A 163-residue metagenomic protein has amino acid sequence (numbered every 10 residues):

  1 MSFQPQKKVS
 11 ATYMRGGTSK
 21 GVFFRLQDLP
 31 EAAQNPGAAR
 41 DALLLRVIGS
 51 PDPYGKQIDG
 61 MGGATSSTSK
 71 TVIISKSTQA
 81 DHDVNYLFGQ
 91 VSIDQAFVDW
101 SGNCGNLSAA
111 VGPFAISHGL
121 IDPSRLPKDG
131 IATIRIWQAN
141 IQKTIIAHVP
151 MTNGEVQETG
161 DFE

Functional and structural regions predicted by a protein language model:
M1-E163: A glycine-rich beta-to-alpha transition motif near the start of alpha/beta enzyme domains, typified by
